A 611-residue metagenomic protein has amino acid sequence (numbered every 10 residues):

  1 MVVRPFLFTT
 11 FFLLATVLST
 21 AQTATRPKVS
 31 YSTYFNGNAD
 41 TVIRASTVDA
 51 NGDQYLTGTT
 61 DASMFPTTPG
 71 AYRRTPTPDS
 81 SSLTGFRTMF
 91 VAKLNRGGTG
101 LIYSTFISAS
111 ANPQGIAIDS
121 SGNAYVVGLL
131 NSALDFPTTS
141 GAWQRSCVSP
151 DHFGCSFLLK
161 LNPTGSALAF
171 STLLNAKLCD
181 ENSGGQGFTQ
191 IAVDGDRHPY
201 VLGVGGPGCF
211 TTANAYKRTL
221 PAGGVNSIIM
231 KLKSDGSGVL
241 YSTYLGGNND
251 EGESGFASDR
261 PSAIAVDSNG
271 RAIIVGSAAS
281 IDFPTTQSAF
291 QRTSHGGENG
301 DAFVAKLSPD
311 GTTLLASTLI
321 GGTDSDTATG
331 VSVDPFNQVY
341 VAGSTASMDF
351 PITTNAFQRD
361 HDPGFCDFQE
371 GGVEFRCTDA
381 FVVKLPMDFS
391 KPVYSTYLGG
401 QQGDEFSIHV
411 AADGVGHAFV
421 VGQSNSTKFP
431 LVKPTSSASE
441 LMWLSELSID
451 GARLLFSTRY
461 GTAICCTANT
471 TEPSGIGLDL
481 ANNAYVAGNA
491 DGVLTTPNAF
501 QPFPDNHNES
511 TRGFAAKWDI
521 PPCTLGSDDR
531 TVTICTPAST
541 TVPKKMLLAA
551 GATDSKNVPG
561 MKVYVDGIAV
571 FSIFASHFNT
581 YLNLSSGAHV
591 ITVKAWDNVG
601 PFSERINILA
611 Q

Functional and structural regions predicted by a protein language model:
M1-P5: Positively charged n-region of N-terminal signal peptides that target proteins for export
L7, G185, S258, S317 (+4 more regions): Residue-level detector of functional hotspots within protein domains
F8-V17: Bacterial N-terminal signal peptides
Q22-T524: A sequence-level/structural motif corresponding to short, flexible coil/turn segments enriched in small polar residues
C523-Q611: Long, low-complexity serine/threonine/glycine- and acidic-rich segments characteristic of extracellular
